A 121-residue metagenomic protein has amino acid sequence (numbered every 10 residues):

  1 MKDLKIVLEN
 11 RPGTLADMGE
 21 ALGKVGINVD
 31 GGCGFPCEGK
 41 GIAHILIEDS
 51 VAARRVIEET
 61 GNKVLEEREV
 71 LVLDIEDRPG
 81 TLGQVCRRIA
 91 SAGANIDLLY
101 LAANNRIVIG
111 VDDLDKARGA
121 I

Functional and structural regions predicted by a protein language model:
M1-I121: A conserved regulatory-domain signal marking ACT and ACT-like small-molecule sensing domains and adjacent regulatory
